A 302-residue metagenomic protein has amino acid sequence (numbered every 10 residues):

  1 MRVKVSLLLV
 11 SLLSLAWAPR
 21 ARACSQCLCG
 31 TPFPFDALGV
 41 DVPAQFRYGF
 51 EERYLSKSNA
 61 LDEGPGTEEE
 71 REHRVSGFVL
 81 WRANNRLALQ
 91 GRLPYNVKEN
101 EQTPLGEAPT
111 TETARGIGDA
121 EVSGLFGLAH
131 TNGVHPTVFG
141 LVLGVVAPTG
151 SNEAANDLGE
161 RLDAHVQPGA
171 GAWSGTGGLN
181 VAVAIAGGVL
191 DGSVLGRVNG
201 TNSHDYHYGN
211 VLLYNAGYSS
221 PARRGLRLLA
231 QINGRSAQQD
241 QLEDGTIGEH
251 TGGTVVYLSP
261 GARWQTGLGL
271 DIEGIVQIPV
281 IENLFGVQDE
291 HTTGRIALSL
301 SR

Functional and structural regions predicted by a protein language model:
P19-N59, H130-G140, S151-A154: Outer-membrane beta-barrel biogenesis signature
F46, R86-G91, T131-V134, G187-L190 (+2 more regions): Repeated loop/turn-to-beta-strand initiation elements of outer-membrane beta-barrel proteins
Y48-Y54, G91-Y95, L141-A147, G192-G196 (+3 more regions): Transmembrane beta-barrel strands of outer-membrane/channel proteins
F50, G77-W81, G91, V122-L128 (+7 more regions): Residues on the lipid-exposed face of transmembrane beta-strands in outer-membrane beta-barrel proteins
R53-R74: Surface-exposed strand-loop-strand hairpins of Gram-negative outer-membrane beta-barrel proteins
K57-E63, S203-R302: Outer membrane beta-barrel transmembrane domains
T67-E72, T113-D119, G169-W173, Y208-N210 (+2 more regions): Short sequence motifs at beta-strands and strand-loop junctions characteristic of Gram-negative outer-membrane
V97-Y208: Outer-membrane pore/translocation modules
